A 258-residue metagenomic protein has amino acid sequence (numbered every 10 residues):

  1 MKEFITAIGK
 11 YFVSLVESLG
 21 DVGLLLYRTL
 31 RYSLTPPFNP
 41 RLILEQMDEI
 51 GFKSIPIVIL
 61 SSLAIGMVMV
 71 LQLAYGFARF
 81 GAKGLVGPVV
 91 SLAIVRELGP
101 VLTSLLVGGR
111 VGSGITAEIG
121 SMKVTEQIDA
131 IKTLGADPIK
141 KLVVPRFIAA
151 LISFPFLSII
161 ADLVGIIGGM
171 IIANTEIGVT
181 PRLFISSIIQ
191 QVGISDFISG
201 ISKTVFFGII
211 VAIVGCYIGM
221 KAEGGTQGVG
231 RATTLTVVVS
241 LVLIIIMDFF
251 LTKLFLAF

Functional and structural regions predicted by a protein language model:
M1-R41, I218-G219, E223: Short, membrane-interfacial amphipathic segments enriched in basic
E49-L102, L106: Active-site cofactor/substrate anionic-group-binding motifs, chiefly glycine- and Lys/Arg-rich phosphate-binding loops
F52-A64, G99-S104, I152-A161, I198 (+2 more regions): Hydrophobic alpha-helical transmembrane segments of multipass membrane transporters and ion channels, focusing on
Q72-V95, L163-V205, I209, I213-T233 (+1 more regions): Membrane-interfacial helix-loop-helix connectors in multipass membrane proteins
L105-K123: A hydrophobic alpha-helix feature that marks transmembrane segments and, especially, their cytosolic C-terminal ends
I119-V144, T226-V229: Short cytoplasmic-facing helical segments at TM-TM junctions of multi-pass membrane proteins
D137-S158, A232, T236: Start (N-cap) of specific transmembrane helices in multi-pass transporter permeases
V143-I148, V238-A257: Hydrophobic alpha-helical transmembrane segments of integral membrane proteins
